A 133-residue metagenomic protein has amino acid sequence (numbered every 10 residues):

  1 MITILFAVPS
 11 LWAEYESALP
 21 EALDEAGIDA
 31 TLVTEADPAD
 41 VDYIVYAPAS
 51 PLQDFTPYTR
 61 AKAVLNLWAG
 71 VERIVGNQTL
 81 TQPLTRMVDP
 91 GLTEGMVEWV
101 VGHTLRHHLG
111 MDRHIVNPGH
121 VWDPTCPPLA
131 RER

Functional and structural regions predicted by a protein language model:
M1, T81, R131-R133: Phosphate-coordination loops involved in phosphoryl transfer and adenosine-cofactor binding
M1-D42: N-terminal glycine-/charge-rich "phosphate-binding" loop or analogous flexible N-terminal tail
W12, R60, P127-R131: A generic alpha-helix propensity feature with a strong bias for hydrophobic helices
L32, T79-T81, C126-P127: A short alpha-helix capping/helix-coil boundary motif
D42-P118: Phosphate/diphosphate ligand-binding glycine-rich loop within oxidoreductases
R113-R133: Glycine-rich NAD(P)-binding loop of Rossmann-like domains
